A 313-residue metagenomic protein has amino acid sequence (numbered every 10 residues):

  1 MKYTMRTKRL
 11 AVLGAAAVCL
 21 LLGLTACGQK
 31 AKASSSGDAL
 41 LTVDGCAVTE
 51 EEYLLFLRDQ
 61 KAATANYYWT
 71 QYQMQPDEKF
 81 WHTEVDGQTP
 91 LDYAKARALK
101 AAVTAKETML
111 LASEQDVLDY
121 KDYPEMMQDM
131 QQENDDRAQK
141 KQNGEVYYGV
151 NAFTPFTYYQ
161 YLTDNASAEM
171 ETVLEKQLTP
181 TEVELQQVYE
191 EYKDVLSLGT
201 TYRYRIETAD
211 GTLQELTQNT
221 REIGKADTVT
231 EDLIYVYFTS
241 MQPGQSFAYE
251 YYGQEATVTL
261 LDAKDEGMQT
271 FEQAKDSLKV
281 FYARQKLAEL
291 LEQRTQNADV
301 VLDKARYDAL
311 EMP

Functional and structural regions predicted by a protein language model:
M1-T4, L21: Compositionally biased, low-complexity segments enriched in small residues
Y3-G14: Bacterial N-terminal signal peptides that target proteins for export
A15-L21: Hydrophobic helical h-region of N-terminal Sec-dependent signal peptides in bacterial secretory/periplasmic proteins
V18, A102-K106, T157, Y161: Residue-level signal for the membrane-embedded core of alpha-helical transmembrane segments, especially mid-helix
L22-A26: C-terminal motif of bacterial Sec signal peptides marking the signal peptidase cleavage site
Q29-S36, V43, Q142-P313: PPIase-associated folding chaperone regions across multiple families
K32-V150: N-terminal targeting/tethering segments
